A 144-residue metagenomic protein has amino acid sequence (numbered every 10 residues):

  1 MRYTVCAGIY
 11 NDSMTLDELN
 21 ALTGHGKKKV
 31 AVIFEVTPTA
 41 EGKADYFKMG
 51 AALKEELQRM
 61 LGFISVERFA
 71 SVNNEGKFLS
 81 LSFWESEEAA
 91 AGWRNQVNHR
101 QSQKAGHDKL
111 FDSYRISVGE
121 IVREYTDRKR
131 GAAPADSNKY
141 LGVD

Functional and structural regions predicted by a protein language model:
R2-K77, E87-N95, F111-D144: Short S/T/G/P-rich N-terminal loop/turn motif that feeds into the first structured element of a domain
S102: Conserved short loop/helix modules at catalytic or binding sites in compact beta-alpha or helix-hairpin-helix contexts
G106-L110: Arginine/glycine-rich "motif VI" loop of SF2 helicases in the C-terminal RecA-like domain
